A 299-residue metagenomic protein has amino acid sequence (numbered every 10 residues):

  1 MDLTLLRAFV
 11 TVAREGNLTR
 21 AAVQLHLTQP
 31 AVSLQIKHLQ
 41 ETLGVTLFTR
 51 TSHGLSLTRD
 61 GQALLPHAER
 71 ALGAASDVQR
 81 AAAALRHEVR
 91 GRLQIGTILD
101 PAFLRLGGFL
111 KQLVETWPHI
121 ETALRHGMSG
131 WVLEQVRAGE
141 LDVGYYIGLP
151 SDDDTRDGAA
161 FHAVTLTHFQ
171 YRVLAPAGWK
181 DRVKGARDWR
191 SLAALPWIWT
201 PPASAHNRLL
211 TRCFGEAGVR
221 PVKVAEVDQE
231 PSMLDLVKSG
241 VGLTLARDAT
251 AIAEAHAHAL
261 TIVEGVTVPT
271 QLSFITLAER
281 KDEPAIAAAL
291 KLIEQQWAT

Functional and structural regions predicted by a protein language model:
V10-T28: Short helix-boundary/capping micro-motifs
Q40-R59: A short LG(V/I)-centered, amphipathic sequence patch enriched for acidic residue(s) preceding the LG motif
R90-D153, V227: Central regulatory/effector-binding core of bacterial HTH transcription factors
R105, L174, K180-R182, T261-T299: A late-sequence structural motif
M128-L133, R137-L141, I147, A203-T261: Hydrophobic hinge/microswitch elements
I147, D181-V183, R187-D188, L195-A217 (+2 more regions): Secondary-structure junction motif
T155-T165, F169, P231-K281: Beta-alpha-beta core module
D157-W197: Flexible hinge/capping segments at coil-to-helix
